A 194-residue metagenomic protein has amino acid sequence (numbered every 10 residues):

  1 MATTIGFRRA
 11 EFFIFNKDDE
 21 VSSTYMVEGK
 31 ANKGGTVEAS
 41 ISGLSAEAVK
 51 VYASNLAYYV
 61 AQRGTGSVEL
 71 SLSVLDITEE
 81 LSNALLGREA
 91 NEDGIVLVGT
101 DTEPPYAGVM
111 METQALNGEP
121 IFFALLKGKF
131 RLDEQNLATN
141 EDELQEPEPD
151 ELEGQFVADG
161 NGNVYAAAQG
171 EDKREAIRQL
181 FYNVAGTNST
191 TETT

Functional and structural regions predicted by a protein language model:
M1-I41, T190-T193: Polar/acidic, low-complexity leader/linker segments enriched in S/T/G and N/D
E20-S23, E79-L81, T113-F123, G162-V164: Short, surface-exposed beta-strand/loop "edge" segments at domain boundaries and coil↔beta transitions
A48-A61: Short, solvent-exposed beta-alpha or beta-beta edge segments that form flexible loop/patches at the rim of ligand
Y58-L81, E146-D159: Oligomerization/assembly interface segments of phage tail-like spikes and tubes
T65-E103: Ordered, amphipathic secondary-structure segments that act as subunit-interaction surfaces in large macromolecular
V74-T78, T113-N117, K129-L132, F156-G160: Beta-strand elements of well-folded, non-transmembrane domains
V98-E134, L144: Phosphate/anion-contacting hairpin/loop surfaces
G128-T194: Mixed-charge, glycine-accented linear interaction segment located at domain edges/termini
